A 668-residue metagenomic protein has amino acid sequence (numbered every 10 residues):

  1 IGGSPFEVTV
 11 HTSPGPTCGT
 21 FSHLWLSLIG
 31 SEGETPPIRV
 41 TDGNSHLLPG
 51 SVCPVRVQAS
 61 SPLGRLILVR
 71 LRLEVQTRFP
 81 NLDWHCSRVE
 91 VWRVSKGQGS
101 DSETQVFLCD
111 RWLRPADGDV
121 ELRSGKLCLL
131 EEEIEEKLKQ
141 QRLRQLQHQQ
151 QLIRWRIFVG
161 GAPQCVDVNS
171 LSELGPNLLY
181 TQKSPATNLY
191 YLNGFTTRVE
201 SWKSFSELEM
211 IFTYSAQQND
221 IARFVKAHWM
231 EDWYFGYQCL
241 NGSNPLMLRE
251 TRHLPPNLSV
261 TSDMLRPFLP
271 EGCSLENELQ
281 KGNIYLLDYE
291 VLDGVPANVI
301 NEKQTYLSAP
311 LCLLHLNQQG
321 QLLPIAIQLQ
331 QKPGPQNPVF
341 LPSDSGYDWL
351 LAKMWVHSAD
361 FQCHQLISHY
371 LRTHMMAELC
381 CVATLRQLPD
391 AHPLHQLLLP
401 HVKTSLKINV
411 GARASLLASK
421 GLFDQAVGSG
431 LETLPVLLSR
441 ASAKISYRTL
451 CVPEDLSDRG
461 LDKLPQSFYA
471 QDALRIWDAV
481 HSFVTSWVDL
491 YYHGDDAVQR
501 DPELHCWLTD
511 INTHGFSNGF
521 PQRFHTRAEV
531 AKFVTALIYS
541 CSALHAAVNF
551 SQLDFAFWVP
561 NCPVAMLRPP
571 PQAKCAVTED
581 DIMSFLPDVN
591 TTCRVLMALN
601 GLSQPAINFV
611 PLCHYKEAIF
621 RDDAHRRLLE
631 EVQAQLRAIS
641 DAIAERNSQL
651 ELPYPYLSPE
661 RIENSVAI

Functional and structural regions predicted by a protein language model:
I1-I668: Noncatalytic interaction/regulatory regions of large eukaryotic proteins
